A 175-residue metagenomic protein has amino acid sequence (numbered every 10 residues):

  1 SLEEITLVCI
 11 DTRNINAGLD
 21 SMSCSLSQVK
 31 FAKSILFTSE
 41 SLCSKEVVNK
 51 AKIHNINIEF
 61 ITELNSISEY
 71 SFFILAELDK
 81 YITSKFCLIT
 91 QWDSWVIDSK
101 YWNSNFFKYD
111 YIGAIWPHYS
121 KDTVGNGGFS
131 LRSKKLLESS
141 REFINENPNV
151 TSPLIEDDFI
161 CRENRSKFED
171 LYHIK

Functional and structural regions predicted by a protein language model:
S1-S23: N-proximal low-complexity "stem/linker" segments adjacent to membrane-targeting elements
C9-D11, L36-E40, G113: Short beta-strand/turn micro-motifs composed of small residues that flank or help shape donor/cofactor-binding pockets
M22-A32: Short, acidic, metal-binding catalytic loop of nucleotide-sugar glycosyltransferases
S34, W92-D93, S133: Generic structural signal for small/hydrophobic residues in well-ordered secondary structure, especially within
F37-K85: Active-site-proximal specificity loops/subdomain of glycosyltransferases
S84-W95: Short beta-strand-to-loop acidic/aromatic patch adjacent to the donor-nucleotide binding site
S94-V124: Conserved donor-nucleotide/metal-binding helix-loop-beta segment in metal-dependent transferases, i.e., the alpha-helix
D122-K175: Catalytic core and acceptor-binding pocket of nucleotide-sugar-dependent glycosyltransferases
